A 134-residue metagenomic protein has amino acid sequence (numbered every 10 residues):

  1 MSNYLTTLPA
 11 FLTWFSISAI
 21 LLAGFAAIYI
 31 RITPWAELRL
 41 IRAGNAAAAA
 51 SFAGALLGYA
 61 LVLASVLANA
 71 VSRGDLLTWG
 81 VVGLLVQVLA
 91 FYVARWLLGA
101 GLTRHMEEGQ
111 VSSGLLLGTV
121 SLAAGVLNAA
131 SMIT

Functional and structural regions predicted by a protein language model:
M1-T6, W35, V66-G74, A100-R104: Membrane-interface helix termini and inter-helical loops of multi-pass transporters
N3-L21, S72-Q87: Alpha-helical transmembrane segments
F11-L12, L40-A49, V81, S112-T119: Alpha-helical transmembrane segments of integral membrane proteins, especially early/N-terminal helices
L21-A26, V86-F91, S121-G125: Alpha-helical transmembrane segments of multipass membrane proteins
A26-L40, F91-H105: C-terminal ends of transmembrane helices
A47-L67: A generic, lipid-embedded transmembrane alpha helix
A100-S121: Interfacial loop-to-transmembrane junctions
V126-T134: Juxtamembrane boundary at the C-terminal end of a transmembrane helix
